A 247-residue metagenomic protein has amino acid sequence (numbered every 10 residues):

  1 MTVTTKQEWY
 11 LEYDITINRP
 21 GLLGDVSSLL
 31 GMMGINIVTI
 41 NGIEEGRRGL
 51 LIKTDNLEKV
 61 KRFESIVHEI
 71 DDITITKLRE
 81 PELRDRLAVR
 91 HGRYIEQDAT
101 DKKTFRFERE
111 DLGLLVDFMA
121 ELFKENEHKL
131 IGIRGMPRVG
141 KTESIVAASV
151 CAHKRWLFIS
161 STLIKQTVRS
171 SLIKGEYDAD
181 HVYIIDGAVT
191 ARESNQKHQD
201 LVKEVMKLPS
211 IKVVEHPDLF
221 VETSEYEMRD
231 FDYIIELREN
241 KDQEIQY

Functional and structural regions predicted by a protein language model:
M1-G113, E121: A conserved regulatory-domain signal marking ACT and ACT-like small-molecule sensing domains and adjacent regulatory
L23, V60, K141-T142, F220-T223: Short, well-ordered alpha-helical microsegments
V38, G49-L51, K129-I131, A179-D186 (+2 more regions): Hydrophobic beta-strand segments of well-ordered beta-sheets in folded domains
R62-V67, A148, T223-M228: Short, aromatic/basic amphipathic alpha-helical patches
G113-N126, G132: Hydrophobic, well-structured mid-protein blocks that either form specific transmembrane helices
E127-S160: Glycine-rich phosphate-binding P-loop
W156-D218: Conserved nucleotide-sensing/catalytic segment adjacent to the nucleotide-binding pocket in NTP-handling enzymes
K197, V202-Y247: Replace "adjacent to P-loop NTPase cores in ATP/GTP-dependent enzymes" with "adjacent to NTP-binding cores
